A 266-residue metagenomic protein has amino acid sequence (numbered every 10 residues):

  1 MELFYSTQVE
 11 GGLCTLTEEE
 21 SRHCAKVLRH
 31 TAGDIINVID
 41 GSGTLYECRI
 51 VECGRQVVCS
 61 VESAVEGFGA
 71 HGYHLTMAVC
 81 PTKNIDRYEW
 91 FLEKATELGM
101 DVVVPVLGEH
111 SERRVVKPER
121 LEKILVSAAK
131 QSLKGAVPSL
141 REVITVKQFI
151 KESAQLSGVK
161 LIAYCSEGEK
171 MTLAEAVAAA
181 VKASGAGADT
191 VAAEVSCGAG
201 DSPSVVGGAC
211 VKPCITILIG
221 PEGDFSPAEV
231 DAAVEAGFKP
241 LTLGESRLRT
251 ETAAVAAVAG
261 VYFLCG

Functional and structural regions predicted by a protein language model:
M1-G67, T190-A193, C197-V205: N-terminal positively charged helical leader segments and presequences
K26-V58, K147-V181: N-terminal-biased segments
A64, G108-S111, E222, E245-S246: Short, ordered loop/turn segments at secondary-structure junctions
F68-I162: RNA substrate-binding interface of SAM-dependent RNA methyltransferases
K160-G185, K212-V230, F238-L241: Active-site/ligand-binding-proximal alpha/beta "capping" segment
A176-P213: Intrinsically disordered, low-complexity terminal tails and inter-domain linkers enriched for S/T/G/P/D/E
S226-G266: Structured adenosyl-cofactor binding patch, chiefly the S-adenosyl-L-methionine
